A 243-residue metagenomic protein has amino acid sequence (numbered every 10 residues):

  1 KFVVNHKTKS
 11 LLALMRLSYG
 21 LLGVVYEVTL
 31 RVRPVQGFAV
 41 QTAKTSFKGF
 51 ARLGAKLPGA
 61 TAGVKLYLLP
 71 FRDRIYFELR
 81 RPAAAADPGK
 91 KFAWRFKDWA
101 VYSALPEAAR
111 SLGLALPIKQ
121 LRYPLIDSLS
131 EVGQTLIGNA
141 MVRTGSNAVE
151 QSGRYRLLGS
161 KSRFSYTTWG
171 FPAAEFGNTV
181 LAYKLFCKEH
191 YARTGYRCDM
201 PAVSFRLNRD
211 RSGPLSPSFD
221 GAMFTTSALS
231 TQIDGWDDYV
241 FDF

Functional and structural regions predicted by a protein language model:
K1-F243: Noncatalytic alpha-helical scaffold of FAD-dependent oxidoreductases
